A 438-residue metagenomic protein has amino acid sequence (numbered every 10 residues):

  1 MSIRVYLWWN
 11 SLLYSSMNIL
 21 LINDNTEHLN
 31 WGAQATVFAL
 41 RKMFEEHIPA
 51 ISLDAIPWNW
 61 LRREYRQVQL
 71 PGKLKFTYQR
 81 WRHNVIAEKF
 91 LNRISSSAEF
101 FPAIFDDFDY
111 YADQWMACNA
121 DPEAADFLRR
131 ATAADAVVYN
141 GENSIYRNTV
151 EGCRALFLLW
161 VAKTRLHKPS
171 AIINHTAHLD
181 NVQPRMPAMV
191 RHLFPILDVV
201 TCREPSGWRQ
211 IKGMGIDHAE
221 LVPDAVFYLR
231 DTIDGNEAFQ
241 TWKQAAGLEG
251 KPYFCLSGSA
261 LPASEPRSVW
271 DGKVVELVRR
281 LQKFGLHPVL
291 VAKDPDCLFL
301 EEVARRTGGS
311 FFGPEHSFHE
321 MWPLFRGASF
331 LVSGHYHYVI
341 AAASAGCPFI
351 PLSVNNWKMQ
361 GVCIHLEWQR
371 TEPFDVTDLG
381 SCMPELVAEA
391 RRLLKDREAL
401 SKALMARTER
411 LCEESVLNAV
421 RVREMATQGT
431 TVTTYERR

Functional and structural regions predicted by a protein language model:
W8-R438: Active-site anion-handling motifs in enzyme catalytic cores
